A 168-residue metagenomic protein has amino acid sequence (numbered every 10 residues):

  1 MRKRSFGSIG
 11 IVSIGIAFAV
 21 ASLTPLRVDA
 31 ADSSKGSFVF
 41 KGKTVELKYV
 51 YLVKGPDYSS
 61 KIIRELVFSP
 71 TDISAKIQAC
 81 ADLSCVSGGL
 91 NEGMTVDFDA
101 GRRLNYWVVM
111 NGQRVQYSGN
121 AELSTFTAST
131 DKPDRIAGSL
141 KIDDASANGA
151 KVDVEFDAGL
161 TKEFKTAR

Functional and structural regions predicted by a protein language model:
M1-S8: N-terminal secretory signal peptides that target proteins for export/translocation
G10-S22: Bacterial N-terminal signal peptides
T24-A30: Sec/Tat signal peptide C-region and signal peptidase I cleavage site
A31-S34, S59-E65, P133-S139: Short, hydrophobic/aromatic-rich segments at coil-to-beta transitions
D32-S33, F38-V39, S139-R168: Edge beta-strand at a domain terminus
V39-I63: N-terminal targeting signals for Sec/Tat export/insertion, comprising classic cleavable signal peptides
P56-D131: Surface-exposed helix/loop patches within compact recognition domains
G119-A145, G149-K151: Extended, loop-rich substrate-binding clefts of extracytoplasmic carbohydrate-active enzymes
